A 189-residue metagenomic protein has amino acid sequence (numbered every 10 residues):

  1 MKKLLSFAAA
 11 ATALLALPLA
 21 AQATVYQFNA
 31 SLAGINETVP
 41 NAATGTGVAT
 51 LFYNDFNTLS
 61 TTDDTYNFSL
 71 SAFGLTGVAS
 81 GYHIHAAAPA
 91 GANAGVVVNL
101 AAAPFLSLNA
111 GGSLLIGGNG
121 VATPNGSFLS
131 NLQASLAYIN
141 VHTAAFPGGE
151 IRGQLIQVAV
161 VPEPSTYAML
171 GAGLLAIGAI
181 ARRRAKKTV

Functional and structural regions predicted by a protein language model:
M1-A8: Bacterial N-terminal signal peptides that target proteins for export
L5, L17, L32, L170 (+1 more regions): Generic leucine side-chain signal with a strong bias for well-ordered alpha-helical environments
A9-A13: Hydrophobic helical h-region of N-terminal Sec-dependent signal peptides in bacterial secretory/periplasmic proteins
L14-Q22: C-terminal segment of classical bacterial N-terminal signal peptides
Q22-Y82, A86-V160, V189: Metal-centered catalytic cores of metalloenzymes
E163-R182: A short, hydrophobic C-terminal helix/tail in secreted or cell-surface proteins
